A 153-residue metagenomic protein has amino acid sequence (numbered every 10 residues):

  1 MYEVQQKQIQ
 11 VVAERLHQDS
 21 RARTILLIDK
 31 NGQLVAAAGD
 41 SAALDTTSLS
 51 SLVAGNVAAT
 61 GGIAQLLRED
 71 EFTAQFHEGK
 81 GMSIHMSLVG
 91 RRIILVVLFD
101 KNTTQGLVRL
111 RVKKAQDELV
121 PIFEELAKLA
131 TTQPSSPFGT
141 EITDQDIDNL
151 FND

Functional and structural regions predicted by a protein language model:
M1-A22, N31-D153: Acidic, low-complexity cytosolic segments
